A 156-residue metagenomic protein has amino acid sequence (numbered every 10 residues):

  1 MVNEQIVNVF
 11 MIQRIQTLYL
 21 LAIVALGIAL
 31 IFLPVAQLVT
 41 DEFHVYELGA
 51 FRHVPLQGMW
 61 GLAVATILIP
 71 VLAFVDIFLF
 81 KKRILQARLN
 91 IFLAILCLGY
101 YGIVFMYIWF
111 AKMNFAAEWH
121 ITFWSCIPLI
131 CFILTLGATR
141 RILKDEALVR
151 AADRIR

Functional and structural regions predicted by a protein language model:
L20-L30, T66-D76, C97-V104, P128-A138: Helical transmembrane-bundle signal
G27-T40: Alpha-helical transmembrane segments of multi-pass membrane proteins
E42-Q57: Perimembrane loop-to-helix junctions flanking transmembrane segments
H53-L68: A loop-to-helix transmembrane entry motif
F74-A87: Juxtamembrane helix-break-helix junctions at the cytosolic face of small multi-pass alpha-helical membrane proteins
A94-I121: Hydrophobic alpha-helical transmembrane segments of integral membrane proteins
A117-L143: Alpha-helical membrane-associated segments of multi-pass integral membrane proteins
A138-R156: Cytosolic juxtamembrane helix at the C-terminal end of the final transmembrane segment
